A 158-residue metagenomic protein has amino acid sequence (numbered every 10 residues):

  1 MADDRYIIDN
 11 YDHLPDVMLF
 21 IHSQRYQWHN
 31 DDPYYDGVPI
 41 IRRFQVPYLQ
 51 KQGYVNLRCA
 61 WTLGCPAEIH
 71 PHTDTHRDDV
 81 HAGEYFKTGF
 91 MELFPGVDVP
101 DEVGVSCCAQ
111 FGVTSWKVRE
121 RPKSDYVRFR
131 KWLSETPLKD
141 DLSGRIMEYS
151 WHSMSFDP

Functional and structural regions predicted by a protein language model:
M1-P158: ER/Golgi luminal nucleotide-sugar-dependent glycosyltransferases, focusing on the catalytic module
